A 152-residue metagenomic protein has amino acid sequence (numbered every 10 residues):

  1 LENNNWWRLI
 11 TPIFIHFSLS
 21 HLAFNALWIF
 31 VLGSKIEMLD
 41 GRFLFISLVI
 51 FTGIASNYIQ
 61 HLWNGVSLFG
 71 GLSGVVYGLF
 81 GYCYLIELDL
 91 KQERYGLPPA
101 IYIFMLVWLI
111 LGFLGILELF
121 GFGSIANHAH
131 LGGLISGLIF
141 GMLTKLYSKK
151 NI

Functional and structural regions predicted by a protein language model:
L1-I152: A detector for small-residue-rich transmembrane helices and their helix-helix packing motifs
